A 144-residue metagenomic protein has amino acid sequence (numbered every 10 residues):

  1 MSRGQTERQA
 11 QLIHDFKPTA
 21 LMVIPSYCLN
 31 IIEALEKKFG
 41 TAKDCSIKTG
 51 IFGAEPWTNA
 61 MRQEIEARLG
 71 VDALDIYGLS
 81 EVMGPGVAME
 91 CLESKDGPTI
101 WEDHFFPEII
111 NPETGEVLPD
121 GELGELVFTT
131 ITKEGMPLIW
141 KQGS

Functional and structural regions predicted by a protein language model:
S2-S144: Active-site glycine/GP-rich loop and adjacent strand/helix microenvironment that borders small-molecule binding pockets
